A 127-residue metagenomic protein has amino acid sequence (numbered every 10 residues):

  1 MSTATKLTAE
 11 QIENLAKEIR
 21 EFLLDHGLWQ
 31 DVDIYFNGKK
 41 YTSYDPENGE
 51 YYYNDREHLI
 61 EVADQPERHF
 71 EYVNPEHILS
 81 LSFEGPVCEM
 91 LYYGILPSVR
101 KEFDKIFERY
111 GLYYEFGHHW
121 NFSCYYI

Functional and structural regions predicted by a protein language model:
M1-G27, D31, F116-I127: Short, extreme N-terminal segment that most often corresponds to the first beta-strand
K6, K17, K39-K40, K101 (+1 more regions): Context-gated lysine
Y35-F36: Extended, low-complexity, intrinsically disordered C-terminal regulatory tails of eukaryotic serine/threonine kinases
K40-Y41, C124: A short beta-strand-loop-alpha-helix capping motif that often carries His-Thr
T42-R109, Y114-G117: Acidic, low-complexity, intrinsically disordered interaction modules
